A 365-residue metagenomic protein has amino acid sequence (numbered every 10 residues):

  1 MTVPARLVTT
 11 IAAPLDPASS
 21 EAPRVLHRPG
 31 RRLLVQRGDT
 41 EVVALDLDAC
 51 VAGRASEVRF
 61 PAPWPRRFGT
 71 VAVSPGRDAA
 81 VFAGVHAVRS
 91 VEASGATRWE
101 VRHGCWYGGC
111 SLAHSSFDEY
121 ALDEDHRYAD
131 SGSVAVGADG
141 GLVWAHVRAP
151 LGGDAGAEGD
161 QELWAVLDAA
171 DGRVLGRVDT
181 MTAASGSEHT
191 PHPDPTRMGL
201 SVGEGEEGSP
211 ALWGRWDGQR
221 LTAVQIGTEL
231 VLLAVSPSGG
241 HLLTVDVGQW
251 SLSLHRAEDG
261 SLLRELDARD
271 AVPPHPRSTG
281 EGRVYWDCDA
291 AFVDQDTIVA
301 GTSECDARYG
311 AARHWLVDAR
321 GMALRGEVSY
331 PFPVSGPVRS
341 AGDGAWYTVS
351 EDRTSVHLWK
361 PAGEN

Functional and structural regions predicted by a protein language model:
M1-R32, R37-E41, V349-N365: Sequence/structural signature of beta-propeller modules and their immediately flanking N-terminal secretory/stalk
M1-S20, G53-W64, T97-C105, L175-G176 (+3 more regions): Aromatic (tryptophan-biased) beta-strands that constitute blades/sheets of beta-rich domains
A5-T10, L15-A18, Q161-E229: Loop-centered beta-sheet repeat module
P14-P29, R59-D78, C105-G137, D179-D194 (+3 more regions): Repeated scaffold domains used in trafficking and secretory/extracellular systems, primarily beta-propellers
R24-A44, V73-S90, G140-A157, D194-E206 (+4 more regions): Short beta-strand elements that form the blades of beta-propeller/WD-repeat-like and other beta-sheet-rich scaffold
L33-V58, A87, V91-G95, R102-H103: Beta-propeller domains
G159-G172, A211-D217, R256, A311-M322 (+1 more regions): Beta-propeller blade signature
V245-S253, D267-R320: Loop/turn-rich, solvent-exposed surfaces of beta-rich toroidal or solenoidal domains
